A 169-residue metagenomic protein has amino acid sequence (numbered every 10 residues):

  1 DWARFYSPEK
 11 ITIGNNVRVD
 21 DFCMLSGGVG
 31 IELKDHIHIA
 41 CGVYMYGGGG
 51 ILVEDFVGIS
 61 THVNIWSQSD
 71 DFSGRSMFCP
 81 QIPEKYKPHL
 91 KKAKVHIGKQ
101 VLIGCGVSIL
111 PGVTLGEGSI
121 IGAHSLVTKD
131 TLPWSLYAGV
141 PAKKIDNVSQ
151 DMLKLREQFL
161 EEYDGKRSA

Functional and structural regions predicted by a protein language model:
W2-I13, R18-P111, V140, V148-S149: Flexible, glycine/small-residue-enriched loop-and-beta-strand segment within the central core of proteins
L25, C105, I109-A138, A142 (+1 more regions): C-terminal/domain-terminus segments
I145: Acidic, carboxylate-rich catalytic segments that either coordinate divalent cations
L155-A169: Acidic/histidine-enriched, glycine/proline-rich intrinsically disordered or flexible terminal extensions
